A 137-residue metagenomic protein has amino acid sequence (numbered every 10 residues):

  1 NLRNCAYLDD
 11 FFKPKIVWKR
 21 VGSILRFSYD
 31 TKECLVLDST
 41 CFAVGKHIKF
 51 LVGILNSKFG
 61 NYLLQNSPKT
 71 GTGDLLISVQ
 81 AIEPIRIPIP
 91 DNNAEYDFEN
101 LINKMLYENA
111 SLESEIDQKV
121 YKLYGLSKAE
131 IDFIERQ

Functional and structural regions predicted by a protein language model:
N1-N93: Polybasic, glycine- and aromatic-enriched phosphate-binding surface used to engage nucleic acids
P88-Q137: Non-catalytic DNA-recognition/assembly elements of restriction-modification systems
